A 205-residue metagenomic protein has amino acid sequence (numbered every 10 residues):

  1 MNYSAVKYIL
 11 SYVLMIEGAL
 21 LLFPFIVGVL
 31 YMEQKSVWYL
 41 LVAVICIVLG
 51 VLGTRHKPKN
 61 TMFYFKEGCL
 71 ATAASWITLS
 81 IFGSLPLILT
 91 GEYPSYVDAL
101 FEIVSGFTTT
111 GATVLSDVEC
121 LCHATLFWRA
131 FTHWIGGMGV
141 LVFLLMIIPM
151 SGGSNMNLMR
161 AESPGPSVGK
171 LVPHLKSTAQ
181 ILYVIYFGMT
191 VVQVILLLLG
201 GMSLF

Functional and structural regions predicted by a protein language model:
M1-F205: Membrane-proximal intracellular helices of multi-pass ion channels
